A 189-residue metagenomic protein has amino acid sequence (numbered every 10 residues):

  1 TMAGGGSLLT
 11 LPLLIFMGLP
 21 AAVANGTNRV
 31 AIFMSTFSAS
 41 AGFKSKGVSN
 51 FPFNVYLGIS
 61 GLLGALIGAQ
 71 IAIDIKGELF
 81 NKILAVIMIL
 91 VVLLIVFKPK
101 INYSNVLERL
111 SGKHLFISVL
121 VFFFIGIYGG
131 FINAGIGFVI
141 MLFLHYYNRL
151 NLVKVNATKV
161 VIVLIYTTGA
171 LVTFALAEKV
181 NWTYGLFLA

Functional and structural regions predicted by a protein language model:
T1-P20, L107-N156: Selected transmembrane alpha-helices and immediately adjacent juxtamembrane segments of polytopic inner-membrane
F16, G58-L66, V91-V92, K113-I127 (+1 more regions): Small-residue-rich segments of transmembrane alpha-helices in multi-pass membrane proteins, especially helix faces
L19-N28, V48-Y56, R149-V160: Membrane-interface alpha-helices at helix entry/exit sites of multi-pass transporters
G26-L79, V86, T167-A189: Selective hydrophobic functional segments
R29, L84-M88, V92, V160-V163: Residues within membrane-spanning alpha-helices of integral membrane proteins, especially the hydrophobic core/packing
S38-V48, A85-L110: Transmembrane helix exit motif
N50-S60, L84, R109-H114, N156-I162: Cytoplasmic-side transmembrane-helix entry/capping segments in multi-pass membrane proteins
